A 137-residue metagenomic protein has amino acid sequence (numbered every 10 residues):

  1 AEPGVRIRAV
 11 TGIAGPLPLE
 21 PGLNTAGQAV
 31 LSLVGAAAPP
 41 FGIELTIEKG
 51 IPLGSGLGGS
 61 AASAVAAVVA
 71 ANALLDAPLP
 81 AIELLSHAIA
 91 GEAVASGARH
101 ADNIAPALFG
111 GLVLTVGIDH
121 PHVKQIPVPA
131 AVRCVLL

Functional and structural regions predicted by a protein language model:
A1-S55, A73-A77: ATP-binding N-lobe of GHMP and related small-molecule kinases
E2, A29-V30, K49-G50, V68 (+2 more regions): Fold-independent oxyanion-binding glycine-rich loops and adjacent beta-strand/coil segments at enzyme active sites
L19-G27, A61, V65, P78 (+2 more regions): Electropositive phosphate-/nucleotide-binding environments in soluble metabolic enzymes
G27-L31, V65-N72, L85, I89: Predominant activation on well-ordered alpha-helical scaffold segments within soluble catalytic domains
K49, S63, N103-I104: Hydrophobic alpha-helical transmembrane segments of integral membrane proteins, especially multi-pass transporters
S55-G59, V116-I118: Short, conserved acidic/polar surface loops in the N-terminal third of protein domains
L57-A81, L108-G110: DPxDG-like acidic metal-binding loop motif
P80-L137: ATP-dependent small-molecule kinase catalytic core of the GHMP/sugar-kinase superfamily and closely related
